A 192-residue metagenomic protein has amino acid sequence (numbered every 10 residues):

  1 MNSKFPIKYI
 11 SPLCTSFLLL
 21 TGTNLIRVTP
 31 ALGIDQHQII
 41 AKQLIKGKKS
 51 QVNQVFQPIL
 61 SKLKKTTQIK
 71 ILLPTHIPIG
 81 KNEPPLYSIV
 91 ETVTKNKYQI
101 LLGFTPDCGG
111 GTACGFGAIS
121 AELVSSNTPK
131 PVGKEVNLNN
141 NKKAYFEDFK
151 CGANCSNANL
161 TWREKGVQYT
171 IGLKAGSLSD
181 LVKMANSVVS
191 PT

Functional and structural regions predicted by a protein language model:
N2-C14: Bacterial N-terminal signal peptides that target proteins for export
P6-Y9, L25, G33: Generic short N-terminal amphipathic or hydrophobic helices
L20-T29: C-terminal segment of classical bacterial N-terminal signal peptides
D35-E164: Short, solvent-exposed recognition patches
K165-T192: Surface-exposed amphipathic alpha-helical segments
